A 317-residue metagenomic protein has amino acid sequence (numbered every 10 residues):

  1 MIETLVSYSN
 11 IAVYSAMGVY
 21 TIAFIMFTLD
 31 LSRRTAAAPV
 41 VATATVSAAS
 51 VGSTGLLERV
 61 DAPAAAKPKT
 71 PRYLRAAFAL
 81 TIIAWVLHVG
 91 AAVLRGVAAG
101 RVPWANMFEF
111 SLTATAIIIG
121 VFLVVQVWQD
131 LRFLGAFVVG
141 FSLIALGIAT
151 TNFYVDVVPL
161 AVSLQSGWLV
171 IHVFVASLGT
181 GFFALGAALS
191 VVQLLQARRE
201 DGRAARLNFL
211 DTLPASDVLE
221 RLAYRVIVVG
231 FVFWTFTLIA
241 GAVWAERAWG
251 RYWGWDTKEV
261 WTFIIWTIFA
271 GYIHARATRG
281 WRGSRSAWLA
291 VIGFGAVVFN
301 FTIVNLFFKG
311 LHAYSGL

Functional and structural regions predicted by a protein language model:
M1-L317: Polytopic transmembrane helical bundles with strong interfacial aromatic enrichment
